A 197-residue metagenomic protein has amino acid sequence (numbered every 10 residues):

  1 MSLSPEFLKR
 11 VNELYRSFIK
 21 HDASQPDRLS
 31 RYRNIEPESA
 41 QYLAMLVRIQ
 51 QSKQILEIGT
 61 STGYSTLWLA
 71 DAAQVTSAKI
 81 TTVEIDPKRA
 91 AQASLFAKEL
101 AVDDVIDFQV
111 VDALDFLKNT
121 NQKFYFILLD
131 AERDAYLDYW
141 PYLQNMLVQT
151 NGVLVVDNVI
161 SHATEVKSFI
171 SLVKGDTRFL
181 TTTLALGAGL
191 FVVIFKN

Functional and structural regions predicted by a protein language model:
M1-F126, R133-V155, V159-N197: A short alpha-helical cap/connector motif
